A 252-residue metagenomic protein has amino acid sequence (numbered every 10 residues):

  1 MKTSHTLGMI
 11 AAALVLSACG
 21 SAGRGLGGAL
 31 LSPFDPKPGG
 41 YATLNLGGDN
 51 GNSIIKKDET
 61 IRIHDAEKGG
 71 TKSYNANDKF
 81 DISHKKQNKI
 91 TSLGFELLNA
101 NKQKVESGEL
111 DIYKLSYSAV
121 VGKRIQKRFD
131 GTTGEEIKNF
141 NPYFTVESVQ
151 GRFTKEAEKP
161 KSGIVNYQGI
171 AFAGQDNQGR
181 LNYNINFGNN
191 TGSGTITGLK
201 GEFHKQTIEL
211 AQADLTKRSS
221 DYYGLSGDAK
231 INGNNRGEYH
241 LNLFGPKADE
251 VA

Functional and structural regions predicted by a protein language model:
M1-L7: Bacterial Sec-dependent N-terminal signal peptides
L7-G8, A229: Generic detector of short alpha-helix boundary/capping microenvironments and adjacent low-complexity segments
V15-A18: C-terminal motif of bacterial Sec signal peptides marking the signal peptidase cleavage site
G20-A252: Mature soluble binding/inhibitory domains
